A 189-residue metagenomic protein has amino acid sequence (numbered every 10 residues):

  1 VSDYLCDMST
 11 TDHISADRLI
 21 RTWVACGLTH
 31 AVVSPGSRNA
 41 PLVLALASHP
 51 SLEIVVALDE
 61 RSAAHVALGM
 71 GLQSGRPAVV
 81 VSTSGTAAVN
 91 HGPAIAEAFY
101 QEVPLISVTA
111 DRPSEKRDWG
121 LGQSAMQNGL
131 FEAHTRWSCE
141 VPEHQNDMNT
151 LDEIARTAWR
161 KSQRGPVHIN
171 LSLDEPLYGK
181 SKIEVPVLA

Functional and structural regions predicted by a protein language model:
L5-A189: N-terminal alpha/beta PP-like core and its mobile active-site loop of ThDP/TPP-dependent enzymes
